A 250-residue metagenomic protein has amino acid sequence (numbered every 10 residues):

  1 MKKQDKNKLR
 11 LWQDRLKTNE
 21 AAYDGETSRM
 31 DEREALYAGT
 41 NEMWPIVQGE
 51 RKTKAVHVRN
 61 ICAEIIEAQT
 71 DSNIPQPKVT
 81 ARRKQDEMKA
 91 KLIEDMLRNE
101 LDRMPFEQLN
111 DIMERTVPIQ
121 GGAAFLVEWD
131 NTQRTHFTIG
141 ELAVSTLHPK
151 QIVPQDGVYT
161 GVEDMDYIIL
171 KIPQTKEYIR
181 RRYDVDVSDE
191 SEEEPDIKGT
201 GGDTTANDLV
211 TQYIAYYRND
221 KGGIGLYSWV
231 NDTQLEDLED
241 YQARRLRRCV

Functional and structural regions predicted by a protein language model:
M1-R248: Extended, helix-rich architectural segments
